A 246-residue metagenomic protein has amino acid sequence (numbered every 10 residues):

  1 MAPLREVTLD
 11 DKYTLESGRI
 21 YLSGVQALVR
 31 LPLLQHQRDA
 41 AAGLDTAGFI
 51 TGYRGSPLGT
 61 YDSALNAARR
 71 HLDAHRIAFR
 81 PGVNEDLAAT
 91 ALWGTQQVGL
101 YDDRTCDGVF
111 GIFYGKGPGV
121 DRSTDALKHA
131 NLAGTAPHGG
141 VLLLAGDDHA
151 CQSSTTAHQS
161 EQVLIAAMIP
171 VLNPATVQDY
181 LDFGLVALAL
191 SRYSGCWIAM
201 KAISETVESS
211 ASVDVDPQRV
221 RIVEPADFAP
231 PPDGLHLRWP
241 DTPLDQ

Functional and structural regions predicted by a protein language model:
M1-L31, Q35, P174-Q246: Flexible, low-complexity linker and terminal segments
T8-K12, Q37-A47, L100-T105, E224: Low-complexity, polar-biased intrinsically disordered regions enriched in Pro/Ser/Thr/Gly
T14-Y21, A47-T51, R76-G82, P170-N173: A short glycine/serine-rich beta->alpha loop
E16-V29, L33, A41-A47, P118-S123 (+1 more regions): Helix-rich catalytic cores of soluble enzyme domains
A27-A42, Y53-N66: N-terminal glycine-rich anion-binding loops that anchor highly charged ligand groups
S56-R192, I203: Thiamine diphosphate
